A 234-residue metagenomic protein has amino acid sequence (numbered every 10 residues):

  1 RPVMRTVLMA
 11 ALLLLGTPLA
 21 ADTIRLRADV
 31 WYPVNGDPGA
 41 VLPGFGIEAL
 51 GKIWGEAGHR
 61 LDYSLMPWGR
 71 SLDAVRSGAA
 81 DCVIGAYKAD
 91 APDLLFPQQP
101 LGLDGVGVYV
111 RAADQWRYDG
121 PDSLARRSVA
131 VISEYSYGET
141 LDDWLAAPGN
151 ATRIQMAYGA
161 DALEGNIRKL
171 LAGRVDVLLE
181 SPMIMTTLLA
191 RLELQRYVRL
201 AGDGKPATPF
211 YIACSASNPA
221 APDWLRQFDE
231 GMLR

Functional and structural regions predicted by a protein language model:
D22-F96, G159, F228-G231: Extracytoplasmic small-molecule ligand-binding "clamshell" domains of the periplasmic binding protein/Venus flytrap
T23-G36, P121-G138: Short loop->beta-strand "edge-of-pocket" segments that line small-molecule binding or catalytic clefts across diverse
I24-D29, Q98-D119, I212-S215: Hydrophobic/proline-rich hinge and linker segments of small-molecule sensing/allosteric domains, predominantly
A28-Y32, D104-V106, E193-D229: Periplasmic-binding protein-like
I47-E56, P121-S128, Y135, A213-R234: Extended ligand-binding regions for polar small-molecule ligands
L50-H59, Q99-L101, Y135-A160, I167 (+1 more regions): Ligand-binding cleft/hinge of the Venus flytrap
R70-R76, G85-L94, D143, D176-Y197 (+1 more regions): A ligand-binding cleft/hinge motif common to bilobed small-molecule-binding domains
R111-V129, W144: Flexible hinge/capping segments at coil-to-helix
